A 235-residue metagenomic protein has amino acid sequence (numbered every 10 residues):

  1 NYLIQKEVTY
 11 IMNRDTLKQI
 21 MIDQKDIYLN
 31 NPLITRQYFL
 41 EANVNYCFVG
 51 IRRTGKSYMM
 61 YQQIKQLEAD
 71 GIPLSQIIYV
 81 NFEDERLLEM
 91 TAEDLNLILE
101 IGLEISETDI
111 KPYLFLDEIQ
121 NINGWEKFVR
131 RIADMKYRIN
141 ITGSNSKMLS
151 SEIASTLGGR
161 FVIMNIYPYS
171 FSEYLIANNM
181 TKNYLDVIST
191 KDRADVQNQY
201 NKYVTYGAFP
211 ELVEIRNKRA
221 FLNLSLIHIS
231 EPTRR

Functional and structural regions predicted by a protein language model:
Y2-K25, I176-S230, R234-R235: Interdomain hinge/linker elements that couple catalytic modules in large macromolecular machines
K25-E41: Pre-Walker A adenine-sensing motif
F48: Hydrophobic anchor at the beta1->P-loop junction of P-loop NTPases
K56: Conserved lysine of the Walker
M59: Hydrophobic positions on the alpha1 helix immediately C-terminal to the Walker A/P-loop
V80-D109: Short glycine-rich substrate-engagement loop in P-loop NTPases that contacts/grips substrate
R138-S144, N165: Structural recognition of the conserved hydrophobic beta-strand(s) that form the central parallel beta-sheet of P-loop
K147-V162, N178: Short regulatory helix/loop adjacent to the ATP-binding pocket of P-loop NTPases
